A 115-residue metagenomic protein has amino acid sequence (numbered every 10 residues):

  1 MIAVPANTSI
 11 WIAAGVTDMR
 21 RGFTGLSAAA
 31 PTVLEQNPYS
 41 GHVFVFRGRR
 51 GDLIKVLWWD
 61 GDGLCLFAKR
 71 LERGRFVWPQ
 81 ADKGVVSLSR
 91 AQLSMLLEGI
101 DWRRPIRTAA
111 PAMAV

Functional and structural regions predicted by a protein language model:
M1-V115: Polybasic/polar functional segments that serve as interface/processing modules
